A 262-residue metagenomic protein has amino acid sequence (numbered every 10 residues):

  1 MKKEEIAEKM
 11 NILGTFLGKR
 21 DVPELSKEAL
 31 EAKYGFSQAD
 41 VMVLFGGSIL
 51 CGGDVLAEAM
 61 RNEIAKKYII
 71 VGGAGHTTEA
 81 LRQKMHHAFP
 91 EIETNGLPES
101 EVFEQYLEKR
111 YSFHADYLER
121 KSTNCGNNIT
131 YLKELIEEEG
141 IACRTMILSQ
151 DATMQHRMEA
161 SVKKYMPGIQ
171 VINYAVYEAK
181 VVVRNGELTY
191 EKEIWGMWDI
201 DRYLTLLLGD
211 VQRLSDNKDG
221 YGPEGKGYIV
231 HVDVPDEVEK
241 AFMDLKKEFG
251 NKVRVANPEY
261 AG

Functional and structural regions predicted by a protein language model:
M1-Y203, G250-G262: A structural signal for short, hydrophobic/glycine-enriched beta-strand patches
V182-G250: A conserved mid-domain beta-alpha-beta active-site/ligand-binding segment of alpha/beta enzyme cores
